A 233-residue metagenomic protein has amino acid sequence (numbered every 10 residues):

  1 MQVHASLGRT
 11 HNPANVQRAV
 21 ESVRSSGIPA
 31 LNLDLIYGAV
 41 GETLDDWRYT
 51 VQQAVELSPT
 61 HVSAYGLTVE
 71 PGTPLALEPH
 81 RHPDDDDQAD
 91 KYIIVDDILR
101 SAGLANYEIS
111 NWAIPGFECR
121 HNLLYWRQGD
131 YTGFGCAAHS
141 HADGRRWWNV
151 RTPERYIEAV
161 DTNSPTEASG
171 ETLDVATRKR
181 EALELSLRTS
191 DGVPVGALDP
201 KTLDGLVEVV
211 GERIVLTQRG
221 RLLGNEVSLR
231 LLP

Functional and structural regions predicted by a protein language model:
M1-G196: C-terminal scaffold of the Radical SAM
V195-G205: Short amphipathic alpha-helical interaction segments
D204-E212: A short, conserved structural fragment
R213-T217: Minor-groove-contacting beta-hairpin "wing" of winged helix-turn-helix DNA-binding domains
R219-P233: Short, amphipathic alpha-helical interaction segments positioned at domain boundaries
